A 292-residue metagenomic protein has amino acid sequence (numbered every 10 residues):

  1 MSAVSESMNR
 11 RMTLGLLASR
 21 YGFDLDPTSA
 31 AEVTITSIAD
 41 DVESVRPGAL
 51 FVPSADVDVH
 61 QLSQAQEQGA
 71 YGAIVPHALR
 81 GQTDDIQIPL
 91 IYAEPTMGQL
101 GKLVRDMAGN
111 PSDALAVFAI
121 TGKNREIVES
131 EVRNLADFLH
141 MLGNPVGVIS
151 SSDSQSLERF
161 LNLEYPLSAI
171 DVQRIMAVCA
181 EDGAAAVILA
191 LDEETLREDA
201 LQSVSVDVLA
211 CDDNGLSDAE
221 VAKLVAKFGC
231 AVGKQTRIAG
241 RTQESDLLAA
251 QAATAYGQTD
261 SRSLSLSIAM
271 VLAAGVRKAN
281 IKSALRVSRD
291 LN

Functional and structural regions predicted by a protein language model:
M1-K102, D106, A250-S261, V276-N292: N-terminal leader/targeting and accessory segments in enzymes
V104-G257, L264-A274, K278, K282-N292: Phosphate-binding loop of NTP-binding sites
